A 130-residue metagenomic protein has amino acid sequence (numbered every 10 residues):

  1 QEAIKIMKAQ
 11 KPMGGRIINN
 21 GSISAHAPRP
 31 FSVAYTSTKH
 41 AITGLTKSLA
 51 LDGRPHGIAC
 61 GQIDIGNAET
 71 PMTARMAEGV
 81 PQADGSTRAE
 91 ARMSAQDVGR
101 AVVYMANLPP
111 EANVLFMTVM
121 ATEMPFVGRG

Functional and structural regions predicted by a protein language model:
Q1-P12, L51: Amphipathic alpha-helical dimer-interface segment in Rossmann-like NAD(P)H-dependent oxidoreductases
I18, C60-I63, T73, M117: Hydrophobic structural elements of the Rossmann-like NAD(P)H-binding subdomain that define the short-chain
S22: Residue(s) in the substrate-gating loop at a strand-loop-helix junction that position the organic substrate next
A27-V33, E90-A91: Active-site loop immediately N-terminal to the catalytic Tyr-X3-Lys motif of short-chain dehydrogenase/reductase
F31, D64-A77, G130: Short beta-loop-alpha junction of Rossmann-like oxidoreductase domains
T38: Active-site helix of classical SDR
A41, L45-G53, I63: Hydrophobic alpha-helix immediately C-terminal to the catalytic Tyr-X-X-X-Lys motif of short-chain
Q62-I63, P81-G128: C-terminal helical subdomain
